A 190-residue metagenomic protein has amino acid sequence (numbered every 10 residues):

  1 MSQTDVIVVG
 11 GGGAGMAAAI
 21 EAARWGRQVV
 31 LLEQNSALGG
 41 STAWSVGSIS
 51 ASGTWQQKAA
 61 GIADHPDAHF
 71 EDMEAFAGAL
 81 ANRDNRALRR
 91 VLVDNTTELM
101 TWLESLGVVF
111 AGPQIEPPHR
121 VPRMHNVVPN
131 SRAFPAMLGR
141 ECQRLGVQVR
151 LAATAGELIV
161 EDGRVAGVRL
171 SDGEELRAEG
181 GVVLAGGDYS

Functional and structural regions predicted by a protein language model:
S2-T4, S171-G181: Core beta-strand elements of the Rossmann-like FAD/NAD(P) dinucleotide-binding domain in flavoenzyme oxidoreductases
D5-L31: N-terminal Rossmann-like FAD-binding beta1-loop-alpha1 element of flavoenzymes
A17, E21-A22, Q34, S41-T42 (+1 more regions): Hydrophobic/aromatic ligand-binding patch that stacks against planar heteroaromatic rings of cofactors or nucleotides
Q28, Q34-Q148, T154: Conserved N-terminal/central alpha/beta ligand/cofactor-binding core
L151-R164: A conserved short coil-to-beta-strand element within the FAD-binding core of flavoproteins
L184-S190: Flavin (primarily FAD) binding-site architecture
